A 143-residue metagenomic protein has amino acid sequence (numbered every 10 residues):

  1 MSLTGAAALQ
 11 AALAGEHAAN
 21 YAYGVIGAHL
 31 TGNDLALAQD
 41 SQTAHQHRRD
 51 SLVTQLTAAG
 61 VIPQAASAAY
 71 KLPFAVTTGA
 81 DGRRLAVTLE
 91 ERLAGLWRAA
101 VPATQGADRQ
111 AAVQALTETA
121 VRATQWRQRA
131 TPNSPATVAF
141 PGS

Functional and structural regions predicted by a protein language model:
M1-S143: All-alpha RGS (Regulator of G-protein Signaling) helical domain and cognate RGS-like helical scaffolds
